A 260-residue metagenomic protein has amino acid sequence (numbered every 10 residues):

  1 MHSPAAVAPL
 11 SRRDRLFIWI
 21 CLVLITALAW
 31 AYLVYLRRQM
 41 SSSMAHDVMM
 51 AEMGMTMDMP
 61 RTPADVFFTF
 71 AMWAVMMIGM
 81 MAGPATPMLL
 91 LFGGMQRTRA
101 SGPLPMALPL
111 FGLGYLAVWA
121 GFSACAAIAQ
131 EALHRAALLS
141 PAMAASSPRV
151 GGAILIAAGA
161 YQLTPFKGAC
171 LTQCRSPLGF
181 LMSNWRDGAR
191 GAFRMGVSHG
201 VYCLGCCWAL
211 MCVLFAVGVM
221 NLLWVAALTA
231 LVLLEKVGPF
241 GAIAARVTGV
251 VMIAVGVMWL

Functional and structural regions predicted by a protein language model:
M1-V75, T98-A100, H134-M143, P165-R186: Histidine-/acidic- and/or cysteine-rich, low-complexity loops and terminal segments associated with membrane
R15-A27, L138-T164, A244-L260: Selective transmembrane alpha-helices of multi-pass membrane proteins
I18-L22, D65-T69, A107, F111 (+3 more regions): Residue-level signature of transmembrane alpha-helical entry/exit and packing/kink sites in multi-pass membrane
A64-M81, A144-A160: Alpha-helical transmembrane segments
T69-L116: Juxtamembrane transmembrane-helix termini in multi-pass membrane transport proteins
S101-A132, G205-F240, V250-M252: A small-residue-rich subset of transmembrane alpha-helices
A120-L139, P148-S176: Transmembrane alpha-helix/helix-exit interface in multi-pass inner-membrane proteins
G159-A169, G191-V219: Alpha-helical transmembrane segments of helical membrane proteins, especially in multi-pass transport, channel
